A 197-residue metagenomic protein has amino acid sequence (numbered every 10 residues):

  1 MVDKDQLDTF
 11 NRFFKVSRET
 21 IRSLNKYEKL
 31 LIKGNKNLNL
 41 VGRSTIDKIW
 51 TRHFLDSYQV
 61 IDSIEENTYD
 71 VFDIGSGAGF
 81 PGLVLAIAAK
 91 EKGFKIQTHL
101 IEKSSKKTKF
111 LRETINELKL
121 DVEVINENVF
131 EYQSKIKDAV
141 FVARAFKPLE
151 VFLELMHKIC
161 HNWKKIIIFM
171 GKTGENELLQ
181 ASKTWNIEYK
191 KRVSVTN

Functional and structural regions predicted by a protein language model:
V2-E66, F72, K106-K109, E113-L118: Class I SAM-dependent transferase core
Y58-A143: Conserved SAM/SAH cofactor-binding pocket of Class I
Q97, D121-E123, K165, N186-Y189: Conserved beta-strand segments of alpha/beta enzyme cores
R112, L153-M156, L179-A181: Short amphipathic alpha-helical segments
F130, P148, G171-E175: Short "lid" loop at the C-terminus of a central beta-strand within the Rossmann-like core of SAM-dependent
L153-K165: A short glycine-rich, Lys/Arg-flanked "PGG" loop and its adjoining helix->strand segment in the class I
W163-T173: Conserved beta-strand signature within the Rossmann-like core of class I S-adenosyl-L-methionine
T173-N197: Active-site capping/gating segments
